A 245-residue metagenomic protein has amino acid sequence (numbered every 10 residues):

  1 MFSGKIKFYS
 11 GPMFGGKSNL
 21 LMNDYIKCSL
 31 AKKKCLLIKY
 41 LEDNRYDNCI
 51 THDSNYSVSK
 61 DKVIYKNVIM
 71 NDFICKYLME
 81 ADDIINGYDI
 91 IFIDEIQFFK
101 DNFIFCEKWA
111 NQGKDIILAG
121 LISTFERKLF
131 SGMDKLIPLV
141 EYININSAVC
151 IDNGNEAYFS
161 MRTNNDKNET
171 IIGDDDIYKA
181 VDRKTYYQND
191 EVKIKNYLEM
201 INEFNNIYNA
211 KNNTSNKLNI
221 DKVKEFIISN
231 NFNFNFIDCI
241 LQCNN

Functional and structural regions predicted by a protein language model:
F2-L78, F125-G132, A180, Y187 (+1 more regions): Conserved P-loop
F8, I90-F92, I117: Structural motif
L78-I85: Short amphipathic alpha-helix with an adjacent loop that forms part of the alpha/beta core around
G87-F99: Conserved P-loop NTPase "ATPase switch" module shared by AAA+ and STAND
Q97-I201: Replace "adjacent to P-loop NTPase cores in ATP/GTP-dependent enzymes" with "adjacent to NTP-binding cores
M200-I207, K222, F226-I227, F236-C239: Charge-rich, solvent-exposed alpha-helical interaction surfaces
A210-L218: Charged, low-complexity interaction regions
